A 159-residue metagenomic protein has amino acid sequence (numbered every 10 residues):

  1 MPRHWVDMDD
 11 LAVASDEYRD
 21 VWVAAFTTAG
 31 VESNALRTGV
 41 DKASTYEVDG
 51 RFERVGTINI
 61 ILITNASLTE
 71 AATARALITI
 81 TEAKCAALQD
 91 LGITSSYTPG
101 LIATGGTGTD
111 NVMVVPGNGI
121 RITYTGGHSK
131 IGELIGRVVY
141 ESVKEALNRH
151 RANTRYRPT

Functional and structural regions predicted by a protein language model:
M1-T159: A structural signal for small-residue-enriched, beta-sheet-centric alpha/beta enzyme cores and oligomeric scaffold folds
